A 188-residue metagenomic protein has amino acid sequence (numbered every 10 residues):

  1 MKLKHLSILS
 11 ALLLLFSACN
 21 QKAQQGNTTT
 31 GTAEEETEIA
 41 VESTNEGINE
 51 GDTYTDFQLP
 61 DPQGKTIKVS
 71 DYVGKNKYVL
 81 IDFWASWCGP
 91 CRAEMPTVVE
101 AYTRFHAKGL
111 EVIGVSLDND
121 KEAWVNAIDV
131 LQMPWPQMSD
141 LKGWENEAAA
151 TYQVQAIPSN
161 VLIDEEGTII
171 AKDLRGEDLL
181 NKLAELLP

Functional and structural regions predicted by a protein language model:
M1-D56: N-terminal targeting signals for export/organelle localization
T53, T103-E145, A150-I157: Conserved segment of the thioredoxin-like fold in thiol-based oxidoreductases
Q58-Y78: A short beta-strand-turn-helix
K77-V79, L110-E111: Charged active-site motifs of nucleotide-sugar-dependent glycosyltransferases
F83-E100: Conserved redox-active cysteine motifs that mediate thiol-disulfide chemistry, especially di-cysteine Cys-X(1-2)-Cys
P96-T103, E122, N126, E177 (+1 more regions): Solvent-exposed, polar/charged alpha-helical surfaces in well-ordered, non-transmembrane soluble domains, broadly
Q132-M133, D140-L186: Thiol/disulfide oxidoreductase modules built on the thioredoxin-like
